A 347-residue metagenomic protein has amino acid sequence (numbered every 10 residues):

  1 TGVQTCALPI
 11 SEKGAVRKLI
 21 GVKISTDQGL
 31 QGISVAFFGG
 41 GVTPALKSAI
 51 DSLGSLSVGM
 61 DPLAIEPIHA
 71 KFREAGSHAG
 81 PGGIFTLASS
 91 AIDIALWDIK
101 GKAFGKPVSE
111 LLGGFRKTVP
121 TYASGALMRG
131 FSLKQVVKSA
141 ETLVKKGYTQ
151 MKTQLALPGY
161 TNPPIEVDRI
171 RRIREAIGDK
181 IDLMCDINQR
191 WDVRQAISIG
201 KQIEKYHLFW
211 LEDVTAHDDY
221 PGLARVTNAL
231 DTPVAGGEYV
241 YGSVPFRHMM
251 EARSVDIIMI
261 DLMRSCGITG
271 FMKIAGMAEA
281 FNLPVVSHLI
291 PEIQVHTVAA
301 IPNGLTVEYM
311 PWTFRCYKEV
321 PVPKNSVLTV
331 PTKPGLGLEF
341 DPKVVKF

Functional and structural regions predicted by a protein language model:
T1-L8: Short, small-residue-biased leader/transition segments that mark boundaries at the very start of proteins
K13-V16: Short loop/turn motifs at secondary-structure junctions and domain boundaries
I20-Q28, P321-P323: Short beta-strand elements
S25-A103: Metal- or metallocofactor-binding catalytic centers and their adjacent structured scaffolds across diverse enzyme
G29, L53, I92, G105 (+7 more regions): Conserved, mostly hydrophobic/aromatic
P44, D51, P67, K201 (+3 more regions): Shared catalytic-loop signature of beta/alpha-barrel
D93-R129: Glycine-rich, aromatic-flanked loop segments that form ligand/cofactor-binding clefts across common enzyme folds
T118-L230: Metal-dependent enolase-superfamily TIM-barrel catalytic cores that perform enediolate-based chemistry
